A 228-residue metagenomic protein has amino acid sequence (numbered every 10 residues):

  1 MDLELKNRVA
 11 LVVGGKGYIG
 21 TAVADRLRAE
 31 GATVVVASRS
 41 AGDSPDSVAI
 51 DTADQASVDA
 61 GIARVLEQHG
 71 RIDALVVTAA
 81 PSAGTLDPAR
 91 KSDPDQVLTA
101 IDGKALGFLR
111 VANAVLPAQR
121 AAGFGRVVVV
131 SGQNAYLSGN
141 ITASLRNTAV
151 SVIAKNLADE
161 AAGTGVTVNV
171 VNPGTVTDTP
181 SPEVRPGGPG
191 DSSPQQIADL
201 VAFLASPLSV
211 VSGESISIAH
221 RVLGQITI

Functional and structural regions predicted by a protein language model:
R8, G70-A74, Q119-G132, G163-V166 (+1 more regions): Active-site loop of short-chain dehydrogenase/reductase
V13, I72-P81, K104, V129 (+1 more regions): Rossmann-fold scaffold of SDR-type NAD(P)-dependent oxidoreductases
K16: Conserved glycine-rich cofactor-binding loop
S44-A56: Rossmann-fold cofactor-recognition segment
A60-E67, D87-K91, D95-G103: Active-site Tyr-X3-Lys motif and surrounding loop/helix of classical short-chain dehydrogenase/reductase
R64-V77, A83-T85, T167, V210: A glycine-rich helix->loop->beta "capping" turn within Rossmann-like NAD(P)(H)-dependent oxidoreductase domains
P81-S82, P94-Q96, A100, A105 (+4 more regions): Catalytic loop of short-chain dehydrogenase/reductase
G163-V166, V170, P186-I226: C-terminal helical subdomain
